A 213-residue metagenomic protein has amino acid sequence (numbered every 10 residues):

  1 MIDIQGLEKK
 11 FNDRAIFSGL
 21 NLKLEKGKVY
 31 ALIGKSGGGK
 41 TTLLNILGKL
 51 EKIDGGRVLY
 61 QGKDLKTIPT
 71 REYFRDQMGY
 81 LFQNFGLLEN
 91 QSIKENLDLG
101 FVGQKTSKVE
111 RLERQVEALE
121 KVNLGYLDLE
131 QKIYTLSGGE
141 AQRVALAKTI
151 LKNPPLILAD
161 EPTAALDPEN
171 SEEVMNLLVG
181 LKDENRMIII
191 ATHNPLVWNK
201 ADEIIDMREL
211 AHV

Functional and structural regions predicted by a protein language model:
I2, F17-G19: Conserved structural motif at the start of ABC-family nucleotide-binding domains
G48: Helix-to-loop junction immediately C-terminal to a conserved catalytic motif
G56-D64: Conserved ABC transporter NBD signature motif
L65-G79, D183: ABC ATPase NBD coupling module
V109-L127: Conserved ABC ATPase "signature" region
K132-L136, E140: Conserved ABC ATPase signature
I157-D160: Catalytic Walker B motif of ABC-type/P-loop ATPase nucleotide-binding domains
